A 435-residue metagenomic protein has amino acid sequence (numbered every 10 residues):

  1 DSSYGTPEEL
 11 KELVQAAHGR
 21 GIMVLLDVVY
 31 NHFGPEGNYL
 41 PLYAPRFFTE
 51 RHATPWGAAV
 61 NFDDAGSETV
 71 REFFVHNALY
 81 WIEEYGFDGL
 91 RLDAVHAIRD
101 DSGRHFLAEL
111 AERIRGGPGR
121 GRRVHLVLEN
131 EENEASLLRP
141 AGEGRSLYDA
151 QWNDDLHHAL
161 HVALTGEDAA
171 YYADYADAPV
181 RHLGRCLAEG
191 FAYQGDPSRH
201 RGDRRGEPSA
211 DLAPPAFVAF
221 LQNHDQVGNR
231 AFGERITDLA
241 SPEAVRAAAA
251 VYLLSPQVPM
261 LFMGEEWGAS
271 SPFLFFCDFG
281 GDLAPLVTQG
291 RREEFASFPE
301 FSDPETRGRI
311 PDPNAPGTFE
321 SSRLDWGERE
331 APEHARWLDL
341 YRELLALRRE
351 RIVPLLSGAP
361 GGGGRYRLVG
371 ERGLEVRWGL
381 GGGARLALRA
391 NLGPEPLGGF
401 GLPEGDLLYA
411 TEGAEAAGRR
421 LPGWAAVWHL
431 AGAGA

Functional and structural regions predicted by a protein language model:
D1, T54-A65, N223-I236, G317-R329: Short glycine/proline-rich turn/loop motifs
D1-G119, H125, S136-L137, A178: Substrate-binding/active-site clefts of carbohydrate-active enzymes
E9-L13, V70, F74-W81, F220 (+2 more regions): Alpha-helical packing segments of well-folded alpha/beta enzyme cores
A17, D27, W81, L92 (+6 more regions): Conserved, mostly hydrophobic/aromatic
V29-Y30, V95, E131-E132, G268 (+1 more regions): Catalytic metal-binding/acid-base residues of hydrolase active sites
L40, F47-F48, V60-F62, I98 (+5 more regions): Short clusters of hydrophobic/aromatic residues that line enzyme substrate/ligand-binding pockets
A111-P118, R122-E305: Conserved alpha/beta catalytic core and glycan-binding cleft of carbohydrate-active enzymes
F232-E234, D238-R246, V251-L261, E265-A435: Carbohydrate-interacting/catalytic domains
